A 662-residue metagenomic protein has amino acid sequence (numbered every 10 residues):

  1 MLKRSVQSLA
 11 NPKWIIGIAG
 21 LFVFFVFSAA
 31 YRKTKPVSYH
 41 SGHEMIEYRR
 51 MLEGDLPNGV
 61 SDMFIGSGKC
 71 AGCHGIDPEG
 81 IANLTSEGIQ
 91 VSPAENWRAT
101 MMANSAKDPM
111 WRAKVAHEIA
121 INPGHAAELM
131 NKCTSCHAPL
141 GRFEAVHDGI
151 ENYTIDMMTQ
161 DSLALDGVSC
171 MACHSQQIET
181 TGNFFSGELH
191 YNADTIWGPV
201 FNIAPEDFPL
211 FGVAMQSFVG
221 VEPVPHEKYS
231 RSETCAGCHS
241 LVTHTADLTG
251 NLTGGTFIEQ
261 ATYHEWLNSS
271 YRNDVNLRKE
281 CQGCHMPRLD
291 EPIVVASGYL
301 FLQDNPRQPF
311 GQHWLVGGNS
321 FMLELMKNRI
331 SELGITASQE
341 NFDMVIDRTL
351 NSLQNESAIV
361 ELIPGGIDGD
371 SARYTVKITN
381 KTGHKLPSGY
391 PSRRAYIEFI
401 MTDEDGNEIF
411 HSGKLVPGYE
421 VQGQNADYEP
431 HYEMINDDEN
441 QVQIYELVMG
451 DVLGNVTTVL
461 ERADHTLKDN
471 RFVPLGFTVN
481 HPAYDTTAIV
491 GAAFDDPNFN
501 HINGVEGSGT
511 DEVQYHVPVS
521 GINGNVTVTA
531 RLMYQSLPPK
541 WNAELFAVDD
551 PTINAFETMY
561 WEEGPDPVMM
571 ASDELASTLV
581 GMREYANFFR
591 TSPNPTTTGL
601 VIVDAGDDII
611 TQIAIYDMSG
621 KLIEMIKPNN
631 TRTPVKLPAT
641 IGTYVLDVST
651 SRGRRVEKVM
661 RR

Functional and structural regions predicted by a protein language model:
M1-P36, M582: Bacterial Sec-dependent N-terminal signal peptides
S38-L52, E79-E118, I150-N498, N503-S508 (+2 more regions): Primarily the internal scaffold of c-type cytochrome electron-transfer domains, especially repeated/multiheme c-type
L56-F64, G68-I81, S232-A236: Long, well-ordered alpha/beta core segments of mature domains
M63-G68, A126, M130, L165-G167 (+2 more regions): Residues immediately within or flanking Cys/His clusters that coordinate Zn2+ in small zinc-binding modules
M130, S135-H147, Y153: Conserved, well-structured interaction surfaces
Y396, N525-T529, T643-V645: Short, conserved beta-strand segments of beta-strand-rich sandwich/propeller modules, principally
P518-N523, P638: Short, surface-exposed loop/turn segments at beta-strand-coil junctions that are enriched for proline with nearby
R583-R662: C-terminal outer-membrane/trafficking sorting elements
